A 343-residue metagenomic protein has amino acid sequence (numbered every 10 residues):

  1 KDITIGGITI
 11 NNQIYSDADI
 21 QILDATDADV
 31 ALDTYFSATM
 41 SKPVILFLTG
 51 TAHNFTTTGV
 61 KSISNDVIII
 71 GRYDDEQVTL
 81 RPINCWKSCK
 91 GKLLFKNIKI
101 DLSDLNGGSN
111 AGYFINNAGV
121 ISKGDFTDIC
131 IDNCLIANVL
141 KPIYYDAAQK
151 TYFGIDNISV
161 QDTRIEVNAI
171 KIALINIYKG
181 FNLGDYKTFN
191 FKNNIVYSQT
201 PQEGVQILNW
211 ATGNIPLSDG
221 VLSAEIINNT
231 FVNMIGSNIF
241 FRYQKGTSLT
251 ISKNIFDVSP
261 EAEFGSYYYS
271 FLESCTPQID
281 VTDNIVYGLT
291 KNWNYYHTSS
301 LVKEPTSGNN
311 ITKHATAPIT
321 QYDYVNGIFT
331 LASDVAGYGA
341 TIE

Functional and structural regions predicted by a protein language model:
K1-T49, S333-T341: Acidic Gly/Asp/Thr-rich repetitive segments characteristic of extracellular carbohydrate-active and adhesion proteins
G6, N11, L23-D24, F47-T49 (+10 more regions): A structural detector for beta-sheet-dominated domains
F36-S37, I83-W86, G119-S122, A148-Y152 (+2 more regions): Tandem-repeat/low-complexity and Cys-motif detector
S37, S41, N54-I69, V78-F126: Extracellular beta-strand-rich solenoid/capping regions of secreted or surface-exposed proteins that bind or remodel
T51-A52, D74-D75, S259-E261, G288-N292 (+1 more regions): Acidic glycine-/aspartate-rich tracts in secreted/extracellular proteins
T56-T58, T79-C85, S103-Y113, I136-A147 (+7 more regions): Short glycine/acidic-rich loop motifs that flank beta-strands on beta-rich extracellular proteins
D66, G91-D104, D125-L140, G154-K171 (+4 more regions): Right-handed parallel beta-helix
E273-E343: Acidic, glycine- and Ser/Thr-rich low-complexity intrinsically disordered tracts in extracellular/secreted proteins
